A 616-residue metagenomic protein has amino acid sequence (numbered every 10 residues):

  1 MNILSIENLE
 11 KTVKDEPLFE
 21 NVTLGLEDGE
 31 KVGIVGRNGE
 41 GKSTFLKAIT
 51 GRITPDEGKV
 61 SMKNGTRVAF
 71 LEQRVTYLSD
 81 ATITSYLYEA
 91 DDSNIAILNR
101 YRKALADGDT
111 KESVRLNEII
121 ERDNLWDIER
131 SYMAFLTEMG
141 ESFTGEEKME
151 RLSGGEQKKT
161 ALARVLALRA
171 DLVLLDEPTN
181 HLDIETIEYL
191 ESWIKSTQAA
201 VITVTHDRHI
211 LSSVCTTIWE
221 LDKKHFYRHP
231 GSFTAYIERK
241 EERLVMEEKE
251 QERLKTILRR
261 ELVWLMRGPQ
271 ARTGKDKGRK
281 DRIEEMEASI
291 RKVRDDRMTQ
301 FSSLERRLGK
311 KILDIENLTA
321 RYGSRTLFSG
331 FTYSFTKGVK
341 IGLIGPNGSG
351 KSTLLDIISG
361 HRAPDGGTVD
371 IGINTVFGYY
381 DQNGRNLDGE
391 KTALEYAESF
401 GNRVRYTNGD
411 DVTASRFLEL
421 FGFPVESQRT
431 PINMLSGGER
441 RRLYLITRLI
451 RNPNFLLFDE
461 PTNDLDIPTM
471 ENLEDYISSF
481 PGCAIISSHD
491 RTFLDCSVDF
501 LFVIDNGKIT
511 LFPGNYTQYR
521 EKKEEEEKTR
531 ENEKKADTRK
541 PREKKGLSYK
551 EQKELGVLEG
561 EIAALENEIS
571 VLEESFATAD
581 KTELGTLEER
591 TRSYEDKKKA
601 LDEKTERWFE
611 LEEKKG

Functional and structural regions predicted by a protein language model:
M1-Q251, F301-K545, Y549-G616: ABC ATP-binding cassette signature C-motif
K240-R272, D276-R282, M286-V293: Intracellular alpha-helical coupling/juxtamembrane segments of multi-pass membrane proteins
